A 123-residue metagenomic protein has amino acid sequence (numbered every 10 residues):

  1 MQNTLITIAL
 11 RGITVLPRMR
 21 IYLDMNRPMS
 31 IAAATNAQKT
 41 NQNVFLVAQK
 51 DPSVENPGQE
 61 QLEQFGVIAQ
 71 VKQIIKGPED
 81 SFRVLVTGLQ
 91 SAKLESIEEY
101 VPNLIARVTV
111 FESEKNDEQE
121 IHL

Functional and structural regions predicted by a protein language model:
M1-L123: N-terminal low-complexity, acidic/polar interaction/targeting segments
